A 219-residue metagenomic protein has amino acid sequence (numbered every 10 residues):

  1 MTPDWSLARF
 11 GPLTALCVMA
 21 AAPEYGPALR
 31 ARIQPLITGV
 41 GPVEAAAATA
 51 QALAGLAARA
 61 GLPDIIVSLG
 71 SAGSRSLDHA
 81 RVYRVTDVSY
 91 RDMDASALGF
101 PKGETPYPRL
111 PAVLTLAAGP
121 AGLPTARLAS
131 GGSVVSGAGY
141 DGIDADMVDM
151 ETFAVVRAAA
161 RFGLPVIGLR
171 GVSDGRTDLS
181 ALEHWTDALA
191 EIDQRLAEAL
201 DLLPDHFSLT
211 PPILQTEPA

Functional and structural regions predicted by a protein language model:
M1-L7, V113, P218: N-terminal hydrophobic/helix-forming segments and targeting peptides
T2-L29, L36-T38: N-terminal beta1-alpha1 ligand-phosphate binding loop
P23-A219: Glycine-rich phosphate- or other oxyanion-binding loops that anchor nucleotides, phosphorylated ligands
